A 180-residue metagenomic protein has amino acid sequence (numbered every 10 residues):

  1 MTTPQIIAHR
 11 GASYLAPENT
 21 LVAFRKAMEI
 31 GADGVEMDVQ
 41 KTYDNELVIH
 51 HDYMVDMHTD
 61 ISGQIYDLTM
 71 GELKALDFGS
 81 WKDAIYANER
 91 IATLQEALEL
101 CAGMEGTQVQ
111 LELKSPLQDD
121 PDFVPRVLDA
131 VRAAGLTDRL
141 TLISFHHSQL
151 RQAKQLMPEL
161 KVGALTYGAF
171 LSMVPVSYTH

Functional and structural regions predicted by a protein language model:
M1-Y14: Long, acidic (Asp/Glu-rich), low-complexity accessory segments flanking structured domains
Y14, Y43, D56, L117 (+1 more regions): Feature marks short, surface-exposed loop/turn motifs that line or immediately flank catalytic pockets and channel
E18-K26, A169-V176: Short, acidic/polar
K26-E36: Catalytic domains of carbohydrate-active enzymes, especially glycoside hydrolases
V35-K41, L111: Conserved metal-phosphate-binding beta-hairpin within the catalytic cores of diverse ATP-dependent phosphoryl-transfer
K41-Y53: Glycine-rich, proline-tolerant flexible connector loops at the mouths of alpha/beta enzymes
H51-Y167: Metal-dependent phosphodiesterase/phospholipase catalytic core, i.e., the His/Asp/Glu-rich active-site region
T179-H180: Conserved small/polar residues in nucleotide/adenosyl-binding loops
